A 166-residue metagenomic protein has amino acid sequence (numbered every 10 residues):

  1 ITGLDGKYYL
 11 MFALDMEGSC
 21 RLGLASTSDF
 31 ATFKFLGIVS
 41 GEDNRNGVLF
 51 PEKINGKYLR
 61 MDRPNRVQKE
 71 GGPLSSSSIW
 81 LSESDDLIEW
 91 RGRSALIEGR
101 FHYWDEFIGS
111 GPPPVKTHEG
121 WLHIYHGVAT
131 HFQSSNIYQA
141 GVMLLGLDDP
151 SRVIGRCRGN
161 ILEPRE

Functional and structural regions predicted by a protein language model:
T2-V48, E52-E106, V115-E166: Beta-rich carbohydrate-recognition and catalytic domains
